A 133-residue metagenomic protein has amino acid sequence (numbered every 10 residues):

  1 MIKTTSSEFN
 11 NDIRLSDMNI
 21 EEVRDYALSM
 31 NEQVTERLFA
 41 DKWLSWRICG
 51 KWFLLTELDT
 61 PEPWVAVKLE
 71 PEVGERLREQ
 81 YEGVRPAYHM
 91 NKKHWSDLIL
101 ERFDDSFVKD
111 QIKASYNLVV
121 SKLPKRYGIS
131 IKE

Functional and structural regions predicted by a protein language model:
M1-E133: Charge-dense, helix-prone N-terminal extensions
